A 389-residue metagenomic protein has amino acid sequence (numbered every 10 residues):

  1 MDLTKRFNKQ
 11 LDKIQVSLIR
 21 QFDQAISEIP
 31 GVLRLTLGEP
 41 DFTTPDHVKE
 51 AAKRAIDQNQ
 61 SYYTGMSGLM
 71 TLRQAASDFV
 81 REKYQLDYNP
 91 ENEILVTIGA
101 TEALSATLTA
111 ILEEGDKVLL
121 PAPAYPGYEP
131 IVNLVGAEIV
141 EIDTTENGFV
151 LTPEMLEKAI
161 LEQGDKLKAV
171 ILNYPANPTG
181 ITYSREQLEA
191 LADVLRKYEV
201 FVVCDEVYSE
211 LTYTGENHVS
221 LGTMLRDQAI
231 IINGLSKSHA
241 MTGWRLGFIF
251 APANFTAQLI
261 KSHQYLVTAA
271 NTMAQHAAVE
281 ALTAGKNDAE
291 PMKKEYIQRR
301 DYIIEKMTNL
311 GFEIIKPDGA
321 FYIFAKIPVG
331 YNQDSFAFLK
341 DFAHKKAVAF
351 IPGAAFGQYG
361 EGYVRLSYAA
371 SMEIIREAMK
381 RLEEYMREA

Functional and structural regions predicted by a protein language model:
M1-F7, D12-Q15, R20, A25-L33 (+2 more regions): PLP-dependent class I/II
N59-Y63: A short acidic, glycine-rich active-site loop that binds or catalyzes chemistry on phosphate/adenosine moieties
T64-I98: Conserved N-terminal alpha-helix of the aminotransferase class I/II PLP-enzyme fold
